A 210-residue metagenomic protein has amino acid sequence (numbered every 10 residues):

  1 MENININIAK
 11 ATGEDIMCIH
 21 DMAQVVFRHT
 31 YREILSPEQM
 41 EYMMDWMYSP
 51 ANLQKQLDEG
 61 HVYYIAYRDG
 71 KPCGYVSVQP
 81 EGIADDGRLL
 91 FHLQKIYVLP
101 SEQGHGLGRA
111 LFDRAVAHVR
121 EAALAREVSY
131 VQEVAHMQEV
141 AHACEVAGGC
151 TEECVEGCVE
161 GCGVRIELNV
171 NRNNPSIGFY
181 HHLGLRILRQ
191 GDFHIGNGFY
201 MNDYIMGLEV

Functional and structural regions predicted by a protein language model:
E2-N3, P37-E38: Short glycine-enriched loop/turn motifs at secondary-structure junctions
N3, L89-F91, C162-I177, H181-V210: C-terminal "cap" of GNAT-fold acetyltransferases
K10-I16, H20-I34, M40-S101, R109-R114 (+3 more regions): Acetyl-CoA-dependent GNAT
H105: Flexible nucleotide-binding loop
R120-S129, E160-N171: Conserved GNAT acetyl-CoA-binding A-motif
L124-C150, C154-V155: Long, intrinsically disordered low-complexity tandem-repeat segments
